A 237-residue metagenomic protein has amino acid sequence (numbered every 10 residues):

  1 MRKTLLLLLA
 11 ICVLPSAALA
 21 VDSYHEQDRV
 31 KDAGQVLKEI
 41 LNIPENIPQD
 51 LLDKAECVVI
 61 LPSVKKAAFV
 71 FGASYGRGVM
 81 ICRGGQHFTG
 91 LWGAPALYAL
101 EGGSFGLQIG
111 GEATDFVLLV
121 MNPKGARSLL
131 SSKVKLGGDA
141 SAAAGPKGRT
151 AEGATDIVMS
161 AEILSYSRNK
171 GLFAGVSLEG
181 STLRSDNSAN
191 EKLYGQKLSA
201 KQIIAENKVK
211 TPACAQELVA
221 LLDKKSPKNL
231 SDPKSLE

Functional and structural regions predicted by a protein language model:
M1-T4: Positively charged n-region of N-terminal signal peptides that target proteins for export
L7-L8, A18: Cleavable N-terminal signal peptides
L9, V13: Ligand/cofactor-recognition surfaces for anionic moieties
L14-V21: Sec/Tat signal peptide C-region and signal peptidase I cleavage site
V21-E237: Small-residue-enriched, tightly packed secondary-structure blocks
